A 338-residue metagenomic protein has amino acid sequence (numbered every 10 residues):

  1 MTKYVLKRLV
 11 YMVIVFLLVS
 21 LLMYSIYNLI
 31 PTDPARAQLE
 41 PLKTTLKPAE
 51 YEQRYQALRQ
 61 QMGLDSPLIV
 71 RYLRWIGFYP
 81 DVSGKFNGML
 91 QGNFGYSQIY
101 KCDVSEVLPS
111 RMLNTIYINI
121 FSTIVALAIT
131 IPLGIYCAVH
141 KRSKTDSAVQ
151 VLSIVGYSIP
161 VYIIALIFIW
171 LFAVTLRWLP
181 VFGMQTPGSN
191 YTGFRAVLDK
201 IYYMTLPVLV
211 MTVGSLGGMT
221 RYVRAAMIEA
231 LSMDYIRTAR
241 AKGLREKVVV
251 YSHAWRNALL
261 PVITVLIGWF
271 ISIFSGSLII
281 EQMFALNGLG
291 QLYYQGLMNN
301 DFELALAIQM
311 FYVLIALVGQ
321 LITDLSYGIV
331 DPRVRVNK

Functional and structural regions predicted by a protein language model:
T2-K3, M112-I116, F121, V125-T145 (+3 more regions): Alpha-helical transmembrane segments of integral membrane proteins, especially multi-pass inner/plasma-membrane
T2-Y24: Hydrophobic secretory-pathway targeting helix
K3, K7, V70-V82, D199 (+1 more regions): Short hydrophobic helices that act as membrane-entry/anchoring signals
M12, R111, T115, V151-I154 (+2 more regions): Residue-level signal for discrete positions within transmembrane alpha-helices of multi-pass small-molecule
F16, S20, Y24-T32, A37 (+6 more regions): Membrane-embedded alpha-helical segments of multi-pass transporters/permeases
F16-L73, L176-V197: Hydrophobic alpha-helical transmembrane segments of membrane transport/permease proteins and related membrane-embedded
S25-L29, L152-F182, V210-L216: Membrane-water interface segments at the C-terminal ends of transmembrane alpha-helices in multi-pass inner-membrane
G63-I131: An internal, D/E-rich "acidic patch" concept
